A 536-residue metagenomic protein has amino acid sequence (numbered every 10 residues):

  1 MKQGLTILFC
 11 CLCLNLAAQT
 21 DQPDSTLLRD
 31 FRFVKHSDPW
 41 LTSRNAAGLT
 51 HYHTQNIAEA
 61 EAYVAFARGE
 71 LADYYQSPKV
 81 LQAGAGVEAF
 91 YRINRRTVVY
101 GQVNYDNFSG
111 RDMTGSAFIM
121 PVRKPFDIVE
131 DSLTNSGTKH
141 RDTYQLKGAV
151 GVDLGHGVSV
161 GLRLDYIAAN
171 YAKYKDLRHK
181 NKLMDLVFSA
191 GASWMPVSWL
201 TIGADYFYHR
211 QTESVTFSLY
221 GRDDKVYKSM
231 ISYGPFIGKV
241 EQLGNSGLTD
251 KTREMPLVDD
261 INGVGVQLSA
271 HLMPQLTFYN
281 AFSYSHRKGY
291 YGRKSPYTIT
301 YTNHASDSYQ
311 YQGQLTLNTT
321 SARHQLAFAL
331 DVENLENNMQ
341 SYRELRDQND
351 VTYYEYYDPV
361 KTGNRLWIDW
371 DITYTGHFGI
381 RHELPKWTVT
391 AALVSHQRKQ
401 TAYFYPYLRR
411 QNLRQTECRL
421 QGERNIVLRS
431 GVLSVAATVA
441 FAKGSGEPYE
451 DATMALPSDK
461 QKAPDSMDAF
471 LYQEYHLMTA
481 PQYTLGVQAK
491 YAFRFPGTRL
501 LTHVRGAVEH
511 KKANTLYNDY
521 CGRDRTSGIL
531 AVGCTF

Functional and structural regions predicted by a protein language model:
Q22-L28, S198, D524-F536: Outer-membrane beta-barrel "beta-signal"
T54-A60, R95-G101, H156-V160, S198-I202 (+7 more regions): Outer-envelope beta-barrel architecture signal
A60-F66, G101-N107, L162-A168, A204-R210 (+7 more regions): Transmembrane beta-barrel strands of outer-membrane/channel proteins
E70-S77, D112-F118, A172-H179, V215-G221 (+6 more regions): Outer-membrane beta-barrel translocator domains and adjoining extracellular loop/strand segments of Gram-negative
L71-Y75, D131-S136, A172-R178, T249-E254 (+5 more regions): Extracellular loop and loop/strand-boundary signature of outer-membrane beta-barrel proteins
K79-A85, H140-L146, K180-F188, V258-V264 (+6 more regions): Residues that define the transmembrane beta-barrel architecture of outer-membrane proteins
A85-Y91, L146-V152, F188-W194, V264-A270 (+7 more regions): Residues on the lipid-exposed face of transmembrane beta-strands in outer-membrane beta-barrel proteins
K239-L393: Long, internal scaffold/assembly segments composed of regular secondary structure
